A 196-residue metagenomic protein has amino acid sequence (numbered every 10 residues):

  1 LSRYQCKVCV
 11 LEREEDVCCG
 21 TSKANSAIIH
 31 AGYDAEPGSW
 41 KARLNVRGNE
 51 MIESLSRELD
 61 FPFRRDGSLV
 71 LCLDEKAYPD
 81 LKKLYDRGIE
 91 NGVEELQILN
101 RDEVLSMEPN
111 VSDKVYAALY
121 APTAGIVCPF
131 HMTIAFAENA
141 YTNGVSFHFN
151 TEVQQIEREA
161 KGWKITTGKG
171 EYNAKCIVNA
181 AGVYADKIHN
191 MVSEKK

Functional and structural regions predicted by a protein language model:
S2-A24: Glycine-rich FAD pyrophosphate-binding loop
C6-V8, E95-L96, I177: Hydrophobic anchor at the start of a short beta-strand that flanks the dinucleotide cofactor-binding loop
E12, R65, N100-R101, F149-T151 (+1 more regions): Short loop/edge segments at beta-strand edges and connector loops that shape dinucleotide/nucleotide cofactor-binding
A24, K76, E108-V115, E157-K164: A short, glycine/Asx- and small/polar-enriched loop/turn that sits immediately N-terminal to a beta-strand
A27-M107, Y116: Dinucleotide-binding Rossmann-like beta1-alpha1 core, especially the glycine-rich loop that anchors the ADP
L119-C176, A180, Y184-K187: Helical element adjacent to the flavin cofactor pocket in flavoenzyme catalytic cores
K187-K196: Glycine-rich beta-alpha-beta "Rossmann" dinucleotide-binding loop(s) and their flanking helix/strand
